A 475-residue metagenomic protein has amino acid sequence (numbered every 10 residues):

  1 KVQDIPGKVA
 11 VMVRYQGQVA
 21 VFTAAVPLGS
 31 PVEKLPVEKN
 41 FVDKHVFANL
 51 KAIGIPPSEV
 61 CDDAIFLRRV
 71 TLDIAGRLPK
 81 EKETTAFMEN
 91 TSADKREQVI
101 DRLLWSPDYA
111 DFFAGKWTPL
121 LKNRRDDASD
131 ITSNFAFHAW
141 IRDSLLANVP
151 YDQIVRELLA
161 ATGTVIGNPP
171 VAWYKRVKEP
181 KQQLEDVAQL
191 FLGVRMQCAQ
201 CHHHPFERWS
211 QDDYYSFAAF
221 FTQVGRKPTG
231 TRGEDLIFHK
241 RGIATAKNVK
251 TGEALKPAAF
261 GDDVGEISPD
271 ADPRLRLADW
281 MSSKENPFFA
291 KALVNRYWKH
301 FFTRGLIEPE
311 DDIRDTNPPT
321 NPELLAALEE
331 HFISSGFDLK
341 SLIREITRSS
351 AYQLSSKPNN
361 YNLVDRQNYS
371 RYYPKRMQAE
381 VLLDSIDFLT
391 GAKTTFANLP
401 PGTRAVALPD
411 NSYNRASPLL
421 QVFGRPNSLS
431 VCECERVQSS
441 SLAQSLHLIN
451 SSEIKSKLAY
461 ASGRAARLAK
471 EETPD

Functional and structural regions predicted by a protein language model:
K1-A48, A52: Extracytoplasmic soluble-region selector
A20, P400-G402, L419, S441-L442: A generic structural signal for well-ordered coil/turn residues at beta-strand boundaries that shape enzyme active-site
K34-D108, A114-G402, P426, S430-R436 (+1 more regions): Primarily short, surface-exposed interaction patches in extracytoplasmic proteins
L408-S412: Hydrophobic/basic alpha-helical segments
S417-G424: Active-site Gly/Thr loop motif
